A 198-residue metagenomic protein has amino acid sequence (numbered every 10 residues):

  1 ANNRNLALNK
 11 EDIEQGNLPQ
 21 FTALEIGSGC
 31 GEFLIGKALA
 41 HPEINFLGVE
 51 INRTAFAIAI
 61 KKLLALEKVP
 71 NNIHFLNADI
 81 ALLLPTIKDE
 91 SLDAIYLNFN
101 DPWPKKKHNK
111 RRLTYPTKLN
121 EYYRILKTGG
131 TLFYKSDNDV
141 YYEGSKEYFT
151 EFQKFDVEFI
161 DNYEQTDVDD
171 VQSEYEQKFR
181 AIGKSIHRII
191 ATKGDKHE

Functional and structural regions predicted by a protein language model:
A1-T22, E32-L39: S-adenosyl-L-methionine
G27-G31: Class I SAM-dependent methyltransferase "Motif I" SAM/SAH-binding loop
N52: Conserved SAM/SAH-binding beta-strand->alpha-helix loop
K61-I87: S-adenosyl-L-methionine
T86-A94, F99: A short acidic, Gly/Pro-enriched loop at the edge of an enzyme's catalytic core that lines a small-molecule cofactor
T114-T128: A short glycine-rich, Lys/Arg-flanked "PGG" loop and its adjoining helix->strand segment in the class I
G129-S136: Conserved beta-strand signature within the Rossmann-like core of class I S-adenosyl-L-methionine
S145-E147, F152-E198: Class I S-adenosyl-L-methionine
